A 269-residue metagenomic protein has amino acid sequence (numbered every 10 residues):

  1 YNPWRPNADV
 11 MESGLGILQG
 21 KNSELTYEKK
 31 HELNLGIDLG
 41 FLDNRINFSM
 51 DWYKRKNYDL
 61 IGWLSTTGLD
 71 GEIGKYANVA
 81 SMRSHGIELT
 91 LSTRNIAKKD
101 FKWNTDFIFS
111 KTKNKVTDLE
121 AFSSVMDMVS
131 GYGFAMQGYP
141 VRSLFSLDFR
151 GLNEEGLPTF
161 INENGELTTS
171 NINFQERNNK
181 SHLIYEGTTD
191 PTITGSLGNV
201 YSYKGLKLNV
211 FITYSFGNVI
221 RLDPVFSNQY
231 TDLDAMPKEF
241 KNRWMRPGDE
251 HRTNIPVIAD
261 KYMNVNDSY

Functional and structural regions predicted by a protein language model:
Y1-N2, I17-Q19, S23-Y269: Outer/extracellular conduits and scaffolds centered on Gram-negative outer-membrane beta-barrels
R5-L15: P-loop NTPase nucleotide-binding/switch module
